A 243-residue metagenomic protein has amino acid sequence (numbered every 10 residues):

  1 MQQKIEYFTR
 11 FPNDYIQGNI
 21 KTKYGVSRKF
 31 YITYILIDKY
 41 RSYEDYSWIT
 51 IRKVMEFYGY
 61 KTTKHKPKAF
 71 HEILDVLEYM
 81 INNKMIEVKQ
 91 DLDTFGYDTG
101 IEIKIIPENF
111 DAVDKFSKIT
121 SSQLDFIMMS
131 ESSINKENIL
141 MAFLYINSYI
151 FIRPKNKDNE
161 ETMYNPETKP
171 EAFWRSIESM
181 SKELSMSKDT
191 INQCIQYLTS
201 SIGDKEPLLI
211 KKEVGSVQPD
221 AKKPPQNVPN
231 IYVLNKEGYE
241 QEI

Functional and structural regions predicted by a protein language model:
M1-Y60, D91-E171: Short recognition helix of helix-turn-helix/winged-helix DNA-binding domains
Q2-Q3, Q17, Q90, Q123 (+4 more regions): Residue-identity detector for glutamine
D38-D98, R153-P224: Winged helix-turn-helix DNA-binding recognition segment
D91-D114, S176, K212-I243: Short, cationic-aromatic polyanion-contact patches
